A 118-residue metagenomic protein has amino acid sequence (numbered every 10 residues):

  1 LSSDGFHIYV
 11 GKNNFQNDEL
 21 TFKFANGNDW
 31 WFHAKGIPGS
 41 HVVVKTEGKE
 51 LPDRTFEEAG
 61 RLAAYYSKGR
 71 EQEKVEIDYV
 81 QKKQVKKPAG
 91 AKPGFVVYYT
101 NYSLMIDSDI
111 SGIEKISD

Functional and structural regions predicted by a protein language model:
L1-D118: Duplex nucleic acid-engaging cores and interfaces of nucleic-acid transaction enzymes
